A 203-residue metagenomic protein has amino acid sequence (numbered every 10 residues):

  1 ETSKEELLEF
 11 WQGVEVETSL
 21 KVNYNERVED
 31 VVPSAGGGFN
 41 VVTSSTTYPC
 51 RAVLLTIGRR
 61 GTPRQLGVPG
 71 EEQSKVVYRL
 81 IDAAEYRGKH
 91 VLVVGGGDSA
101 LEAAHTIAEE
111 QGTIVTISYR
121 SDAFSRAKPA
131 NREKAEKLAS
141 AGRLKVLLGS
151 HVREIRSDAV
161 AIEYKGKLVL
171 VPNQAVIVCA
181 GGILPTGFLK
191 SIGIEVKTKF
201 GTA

Functional and structural regions predicted by a protein language model:
E1: Glycine-rich flavin
E5-T43, T47-Y48, E110-T198: A Rossmann-like FAD-binding core segment of flavoenzymes
R51, K89, Q174: Conserved acidic residues
L55-E71, G182-G193: Flavin (primarily FAD) binding-site architecture
L55-T56, V93, V178-C179: Redox-cofactor binding/interface segments in oxidoreductases and associated redox assembly factors
P63, E102, R126: Residues that form or flank phosphate/diphosphate-binding pockets in enzymes that use nucleotide phosphates
P63-Y78, V196-A203: Central helical "cap/lid" subdomain
R79-A123, V169, T186-S191, A203: Rossmann-like dinucleotide/flavin-binding elements
